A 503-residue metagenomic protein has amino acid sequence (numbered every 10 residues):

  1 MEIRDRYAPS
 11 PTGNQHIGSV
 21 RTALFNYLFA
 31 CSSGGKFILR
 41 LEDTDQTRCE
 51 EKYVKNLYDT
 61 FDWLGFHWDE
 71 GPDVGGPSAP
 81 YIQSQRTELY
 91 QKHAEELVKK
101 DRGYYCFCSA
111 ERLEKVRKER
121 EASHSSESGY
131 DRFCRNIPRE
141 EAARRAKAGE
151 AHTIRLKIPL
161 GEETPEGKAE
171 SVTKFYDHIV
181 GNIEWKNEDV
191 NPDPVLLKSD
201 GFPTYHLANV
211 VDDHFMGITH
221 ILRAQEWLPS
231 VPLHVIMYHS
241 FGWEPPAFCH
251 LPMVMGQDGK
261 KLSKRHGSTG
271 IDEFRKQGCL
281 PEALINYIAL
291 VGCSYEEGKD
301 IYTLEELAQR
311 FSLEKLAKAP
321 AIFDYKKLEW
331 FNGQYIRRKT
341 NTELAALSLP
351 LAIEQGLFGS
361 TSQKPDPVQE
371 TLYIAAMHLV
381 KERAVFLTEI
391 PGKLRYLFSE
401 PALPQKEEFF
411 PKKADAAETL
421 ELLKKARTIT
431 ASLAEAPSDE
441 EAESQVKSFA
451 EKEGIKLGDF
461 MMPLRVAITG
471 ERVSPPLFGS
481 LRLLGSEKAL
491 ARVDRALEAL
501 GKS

Functional and structural regions predicted by a protein language model:
M1-A122, P229-W243: N-terminal Rossmann-like or analogous alpha/beta NTP/dinucleotide-binding catalytic cores that position adenine
I17, F274-E282, K318-D324, K364-A375 (+2 more regions): Structural motif
N26, L57, L97, D101 (+8 more regions): Residue-level signal for inorganic ion chemistry
P80-S84, L197-F202, M216-W227, M255-Y287 (+3 more regions): Conserved phosphate-binding loops in nucleotide/dinucleotide-binding enzymes
Q91-E96, K100-R102, R135, P159-L160 (+1 more regions): Residue patterns forming the tRNA-binding/recognition surfaces of aminoacyl-tRNA synthetases and related DALR
Y104-Y105, S109-H250, G256-L262, Y295 (+1 more regions): Active-site cores that bind ATP or allylic diphosphates and position pyrophosphate for catalysis
N341-E453: Small-residue-rich helix-loop
E440-L500: Charged substrate- and nucleic-acid-binding regions of tRNA-handling and nucleotidyl-transfer enzymes, centered on
